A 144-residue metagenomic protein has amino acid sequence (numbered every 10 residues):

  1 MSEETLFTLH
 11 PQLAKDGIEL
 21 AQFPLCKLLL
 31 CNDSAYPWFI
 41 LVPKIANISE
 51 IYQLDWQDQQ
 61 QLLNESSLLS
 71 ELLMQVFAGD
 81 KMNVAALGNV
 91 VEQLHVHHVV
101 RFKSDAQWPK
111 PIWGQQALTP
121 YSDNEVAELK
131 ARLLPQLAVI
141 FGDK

Functional and structural regions predicted by a protein language model:
M1-L94, H98-K144: HIT superfamily nucleotide-processing domains
